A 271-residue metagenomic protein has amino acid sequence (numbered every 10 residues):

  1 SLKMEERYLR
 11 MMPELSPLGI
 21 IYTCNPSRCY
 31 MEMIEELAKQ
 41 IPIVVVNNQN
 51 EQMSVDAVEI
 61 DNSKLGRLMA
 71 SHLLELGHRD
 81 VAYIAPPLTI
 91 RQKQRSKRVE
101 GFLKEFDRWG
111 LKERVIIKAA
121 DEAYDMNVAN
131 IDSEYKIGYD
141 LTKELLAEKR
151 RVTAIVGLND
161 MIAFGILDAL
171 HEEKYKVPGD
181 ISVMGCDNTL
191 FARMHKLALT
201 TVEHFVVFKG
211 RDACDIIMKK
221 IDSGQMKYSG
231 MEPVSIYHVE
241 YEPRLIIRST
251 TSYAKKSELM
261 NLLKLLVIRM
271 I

Functional and structural regions predicted by a protein language model:
S1-S71, E75, A147, R151: Alpha-helical recognition/docking segments in bacterial nutrient-uptake and carbohydrate-utilization systems
R10-E14, N25-I34, K39-P42, S63 (+7 more regions): Inter-domain helical "communication" segments and dimerization helices that couple sensory or membrane-embedded modules
I20-I21, N25-E32, S96-L190, C214 (+1 more regions): Hydrophobic alpha-helical
C24, N47, E59, A85 (+2 more regions): Short beta-strand/turn micro-motifs composed of small residues that flank or help shape donor/cofactor-binding pockets
Y30-M31, M53-S54, R91, G165 (+2 more regions): Glycine/Thr-rich phosphate-binding loops of Rossmann-like dinucleotide-binding domains
V58-Y83, E100, K104, Y135-E144 (+2 more regions): Hydrophobic alpha-helical segments within soluble ligand-binding/sensing domains
M69-L111, G230-T250: An alpha-beta-alpha
K143-K264: Flexible loop/turn connectors
